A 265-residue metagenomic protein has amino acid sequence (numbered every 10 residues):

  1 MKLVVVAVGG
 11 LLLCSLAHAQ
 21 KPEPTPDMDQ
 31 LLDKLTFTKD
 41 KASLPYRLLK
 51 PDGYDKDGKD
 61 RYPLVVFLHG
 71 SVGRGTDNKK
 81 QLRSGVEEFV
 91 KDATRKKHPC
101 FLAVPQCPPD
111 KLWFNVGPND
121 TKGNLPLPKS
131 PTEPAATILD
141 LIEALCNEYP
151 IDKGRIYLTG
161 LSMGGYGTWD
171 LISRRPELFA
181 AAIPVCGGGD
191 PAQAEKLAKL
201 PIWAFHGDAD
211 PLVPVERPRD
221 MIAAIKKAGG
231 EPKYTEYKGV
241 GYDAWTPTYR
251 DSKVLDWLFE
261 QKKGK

Functional and structural regions predicted by a protein language model:
V5-S15: Bacterial N-terminal signal peptides
A19-L64, C100, P134-D140, T159 (+7 more regions): A domain-start/cap signature at the N-terminus of enzymes
D52-D60, F114-S162: Gly/Ser-rich "nucleophile elbow"/oxyanion-hole loop immediately N-terminal to the catalytic nucleophile in hydrolases
S71-A136: Active-site machinery of serine-nucleophile hydrolases
K80-Q81, P214-A224: Short alpha-helix in the alpha/beta-hydrolase fold that links the catalytic acid
E143-P150, G154-A198: Primarily recognizes the serine-hydrolase "nucleophile elbow" in alpha/beta-hydrolase and SGNH/GDSL folds
W203-H206, D210: Short beta-strand/loop motif that positions the catalytic acidic residue of the alpha/beta-hydrolase fold
G207, Y237-A244: Histidine-bearing beta->alpha loop at or near hydrolase active sites
